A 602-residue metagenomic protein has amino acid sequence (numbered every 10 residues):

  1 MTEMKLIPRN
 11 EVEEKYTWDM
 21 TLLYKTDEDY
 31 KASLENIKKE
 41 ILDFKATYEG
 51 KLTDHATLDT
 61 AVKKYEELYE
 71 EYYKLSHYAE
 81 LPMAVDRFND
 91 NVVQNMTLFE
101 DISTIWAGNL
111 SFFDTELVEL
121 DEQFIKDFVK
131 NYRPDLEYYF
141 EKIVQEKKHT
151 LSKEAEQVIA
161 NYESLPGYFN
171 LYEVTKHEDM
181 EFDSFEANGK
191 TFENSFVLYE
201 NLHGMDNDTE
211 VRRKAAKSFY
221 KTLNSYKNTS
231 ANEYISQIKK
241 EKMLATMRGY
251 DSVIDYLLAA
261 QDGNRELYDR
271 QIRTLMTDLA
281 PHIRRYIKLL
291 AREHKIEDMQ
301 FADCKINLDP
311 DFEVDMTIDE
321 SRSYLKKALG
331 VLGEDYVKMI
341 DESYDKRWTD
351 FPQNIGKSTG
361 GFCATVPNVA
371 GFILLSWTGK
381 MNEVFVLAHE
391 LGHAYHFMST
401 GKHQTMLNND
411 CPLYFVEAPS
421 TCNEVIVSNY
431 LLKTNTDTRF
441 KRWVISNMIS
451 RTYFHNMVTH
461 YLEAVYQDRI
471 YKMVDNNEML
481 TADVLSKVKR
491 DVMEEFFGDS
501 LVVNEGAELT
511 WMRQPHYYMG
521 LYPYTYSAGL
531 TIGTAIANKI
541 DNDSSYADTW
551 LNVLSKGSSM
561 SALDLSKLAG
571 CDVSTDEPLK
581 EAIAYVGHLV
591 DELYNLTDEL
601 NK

Functional and structural regions predicted by a protein language model:
M1-G50, K74-D262, R270, T274 (+2 more regions): His/Asp/Glu-rich acidic catalytic environments and adjacent acidic regulatory segments
N10-V12, K25, F113-V118, Y138-T150 (+6 more regions): C-terminal, non-catalytic "cap/extension" segments appended to globular domains
M20, G204-F219, Y256-I272, C304-E313 (+5 more regions): Glycine- and acidic
L23, V158-N161, M205, R212 (+18 more regions): Hydrophobic alpha-helical scaffolding
Y132-L136, S184-L198, N228, N232-S376 (+1 more regions): Active-site-proximal, well-structured secondary-structure segments within enzyme catalytic domains
G249, T378-M398, S420, V425 (+1 more regions): Active-site recognition of the HExxH zinc-binding catalytic motif
K327-K338, G361-A364, H393, F397-T405 (+1 more regions): Conserved helix-loop functional segments at active or binding sites
C411-F440, I449-R451, H455, G529: Post-HExxH zinc-binding segment in Zn-dependent metallohydrolases
